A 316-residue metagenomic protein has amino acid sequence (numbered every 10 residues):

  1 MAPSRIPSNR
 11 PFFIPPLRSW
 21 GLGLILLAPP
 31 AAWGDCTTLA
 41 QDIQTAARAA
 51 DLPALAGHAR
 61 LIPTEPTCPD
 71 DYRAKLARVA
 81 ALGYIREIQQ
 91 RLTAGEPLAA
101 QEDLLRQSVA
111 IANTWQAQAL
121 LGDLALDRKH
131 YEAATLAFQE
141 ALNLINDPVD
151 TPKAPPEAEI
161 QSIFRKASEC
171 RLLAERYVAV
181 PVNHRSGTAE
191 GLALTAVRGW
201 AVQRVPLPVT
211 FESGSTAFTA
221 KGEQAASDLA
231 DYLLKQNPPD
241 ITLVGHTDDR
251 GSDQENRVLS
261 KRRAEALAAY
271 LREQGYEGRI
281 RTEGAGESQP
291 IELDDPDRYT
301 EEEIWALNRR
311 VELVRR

Functional and structural regions predicted by a protein language model:
A28-P30: N-terminal signal peptide c-region/cleavage motif recognized by signal peptidases
A49, A94-G95, R128: Structural motif corresponding to the intra-repeat A-B loop/turn of tetratricopeptide repeats
L55, A100-Q101, A134: Single-residue signature of alpha-solenoid repeat helices
H58, D103-L104, A137, L144: Alpha-helical solenoid repeat scaffolds, predominantly canonical TPR units
T64-I85, A110-W115, E132-D240: Periplasmic peptidoglycan-binding/tethering modules of Gram-negative envelope proteins
H246-R316: Periplasmic OmpA-like peptidoglycan-binding domain that tethers envelope proteins to the cell wall
